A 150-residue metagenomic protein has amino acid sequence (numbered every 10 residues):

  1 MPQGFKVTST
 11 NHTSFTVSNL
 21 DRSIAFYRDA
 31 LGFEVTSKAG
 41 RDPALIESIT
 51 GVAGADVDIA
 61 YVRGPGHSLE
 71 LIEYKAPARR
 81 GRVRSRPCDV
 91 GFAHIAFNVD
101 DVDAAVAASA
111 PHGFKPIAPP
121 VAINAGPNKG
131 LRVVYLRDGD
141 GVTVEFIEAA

Functional and structural regions predicted by a protein language model:
M1-K6, F15, K38, F97 (+1 more regions): Vicinal oxygen chelate
M1-P2, R82-R84: Short beta-strand/turn micro-motifs at beta-sheet edges
F5-V7, G51-G54, R86-D89, N128: A generic structural micro-feature
S9-T10, L31: Long, hydrophobic N-terminal alpha-helical segment
T10-N19, I59-L71, A76, V83-S109 (+2 more regions): Vicinal oxygen chelate
T16-G66, A104, P111, P127-K129 (+1 more regions): Core segments of cupin and vicinal oxygen chelate
P43-S48, A78-V83, I123-A125: A short, acidic/glycine-rich surface segment
